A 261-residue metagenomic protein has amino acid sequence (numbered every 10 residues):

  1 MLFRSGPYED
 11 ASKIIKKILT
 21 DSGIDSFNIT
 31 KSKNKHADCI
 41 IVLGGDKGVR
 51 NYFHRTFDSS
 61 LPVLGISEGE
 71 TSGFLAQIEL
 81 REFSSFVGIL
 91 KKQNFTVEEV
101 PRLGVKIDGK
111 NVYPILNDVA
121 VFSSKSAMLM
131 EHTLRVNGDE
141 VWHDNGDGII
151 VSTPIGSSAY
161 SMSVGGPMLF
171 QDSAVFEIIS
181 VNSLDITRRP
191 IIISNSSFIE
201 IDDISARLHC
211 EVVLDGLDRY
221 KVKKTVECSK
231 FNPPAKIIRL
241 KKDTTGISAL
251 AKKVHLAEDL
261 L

Functional and structural regions predicted by a protein language model:
D25-A37: Short acidic low-complexity segments
G45-G48, G69, I155-S158: Short glycine-rich anion-binding loops that position phosphate/pyrophosphate groups of nucleotides and phosphorylated
F53-E68: A short, gly/pro- and small-residue-rich
G69-D147: Catalytic core of DAGKc-family lipid kinases
Y113, V121, S126, N137-V141 (+1 more regions): ATP/nucleoside-binding phosphotransfer catalytic cores, i.e., glycine-rich phosphate-binding loops
H143-D147, V151-T187: Gly/Ser/Thr-rich active-site loops/lids in small-molecule metabolic enzymes that frequently grip phosphoryl groups
